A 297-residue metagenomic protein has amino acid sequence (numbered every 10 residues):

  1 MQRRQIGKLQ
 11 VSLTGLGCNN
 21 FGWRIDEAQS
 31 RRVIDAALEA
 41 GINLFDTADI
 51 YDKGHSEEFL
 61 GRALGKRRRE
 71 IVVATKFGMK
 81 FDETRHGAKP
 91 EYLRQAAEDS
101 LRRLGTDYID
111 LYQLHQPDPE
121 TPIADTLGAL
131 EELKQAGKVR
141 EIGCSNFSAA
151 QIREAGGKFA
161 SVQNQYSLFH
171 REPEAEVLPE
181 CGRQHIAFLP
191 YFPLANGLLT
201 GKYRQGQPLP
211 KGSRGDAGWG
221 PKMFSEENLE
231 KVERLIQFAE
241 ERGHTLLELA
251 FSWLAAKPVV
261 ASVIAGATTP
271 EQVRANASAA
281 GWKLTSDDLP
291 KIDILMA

Functional and structural regions predicted by a protein language model:
M1-I71: N-terminal binding-site loop/beta-alpha segment at the start of enzyme catalytic domains that lines or forms
I6-G22, A74-R85, Y108, Q113: N-terminal small/glycine-rich loop or linker at the start of catalytic domains across soluble metabolic enzymes
G22-D26, A48-E57, F81, D118-P122 (+2 more regions): Acidic-and-aromatic substrate-binding clefts and catalytic sites of carbohydrate-active enzymes
I25, Q29, H55, F59 (+3 more regions): Alpha-helix N-cap and loop-to-helix initiation/capping positions
I25-A37, A88-L104, S148, I152-R153: Short, acidic/polar
A36, A40, R103-L104, G137 (+1 more regions): Structural motif
L101-E120: Active-site groove signature of glycoside hydrolases
P117-A297: Beta/alpha (TIM)-barrel catalytic core signal, keyed to glycine-rich beta->alpha loops juxtaposed to Asp/Glu that bind
